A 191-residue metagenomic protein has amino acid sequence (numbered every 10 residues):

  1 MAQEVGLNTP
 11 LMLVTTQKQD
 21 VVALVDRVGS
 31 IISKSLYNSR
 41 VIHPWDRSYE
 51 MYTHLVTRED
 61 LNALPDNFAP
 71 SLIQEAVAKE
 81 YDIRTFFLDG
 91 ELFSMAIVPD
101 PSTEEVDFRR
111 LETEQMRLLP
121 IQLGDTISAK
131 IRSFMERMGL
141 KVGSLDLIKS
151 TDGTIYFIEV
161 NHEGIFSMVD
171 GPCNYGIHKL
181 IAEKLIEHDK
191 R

Functional and structural regions predicted by a protein language model:
M1-V41: A conserved helix-loop-beta module that forms one wall/lid of the active-site cleft in ATP-utilizing catalytic domains
V5-N8, R137-K141: Short secondary-structure junctions
T15-Q19, V77-K79, K141: Short beta->alpha connector loops
D26-L123, A129: Phosphate-binding site of ATP-dependent enzymes
I121-Q122, T126, S133-L140, K149-R191: C-terminal active-site "lid" helix and adjoining low-complexity regulatory extension at the edge of ATP-using catalytic
L145-L147: Hydrophobic residue at the +6 position relative to the catalytic HRD Asp in the kinase catalytic loop
